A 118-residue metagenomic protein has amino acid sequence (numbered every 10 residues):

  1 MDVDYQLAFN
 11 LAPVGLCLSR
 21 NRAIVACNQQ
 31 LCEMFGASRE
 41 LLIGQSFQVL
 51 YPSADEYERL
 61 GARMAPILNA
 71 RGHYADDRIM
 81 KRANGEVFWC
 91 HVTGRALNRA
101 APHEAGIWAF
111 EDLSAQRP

Functional and structural regions predicted by a protein language model:
M1-D4, E111-P118: PAS-associated C-terminal cap
M1-R20, V25, Q29: Sensory modules in modular signal-transduction proteins
S19, V92-I107: Short loop/turn elements at sensory-signaling interfaces that couple input to output
V25-C27, E33, Y51: PAS-family sensory domains
L31-I43: PAS/PAS-like sensory domain cap-loop motif
L41-A54: PAS-family sensory/regulatory domains
A54-E86: Terminal output helix/cap of sensory domains in signal transduction proteins
M80, W108-A109: Sensory beta-sandwich core in regulatory modules of signaling proteins
